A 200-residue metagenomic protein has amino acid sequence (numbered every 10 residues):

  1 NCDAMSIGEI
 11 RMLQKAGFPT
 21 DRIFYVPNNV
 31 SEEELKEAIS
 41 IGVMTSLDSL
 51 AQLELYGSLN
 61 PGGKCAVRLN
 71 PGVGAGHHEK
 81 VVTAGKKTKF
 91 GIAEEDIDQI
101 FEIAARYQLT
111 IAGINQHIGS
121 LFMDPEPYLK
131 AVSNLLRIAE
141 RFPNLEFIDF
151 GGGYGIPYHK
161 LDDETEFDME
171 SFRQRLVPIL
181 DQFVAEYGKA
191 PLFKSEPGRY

Functional and structural regions predicted by a protein language model:
N1-F147, I156, S171, I179 (+1 more regions): Active-site-proximal beta-alpha core segment in soluble small-molecule metabolic enzymes
F150: Structured binding elements
Y154-Y200: Active-site anion/phosphate-binding pocket segments in diverse small-molecule metabolic enzymes
